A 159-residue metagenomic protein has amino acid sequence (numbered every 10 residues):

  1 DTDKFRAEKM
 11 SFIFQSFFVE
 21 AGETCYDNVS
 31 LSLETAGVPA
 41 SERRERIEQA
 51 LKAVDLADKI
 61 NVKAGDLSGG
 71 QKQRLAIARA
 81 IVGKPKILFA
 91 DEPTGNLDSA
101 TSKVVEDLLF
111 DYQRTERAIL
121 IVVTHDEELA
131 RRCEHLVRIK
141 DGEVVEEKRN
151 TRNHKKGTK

Functional and structural regions predicted by a protein language model:
D1-M10: ABC ATPase NBD coupling module
A7, V62, V82-G83, E116: Conserved signature/switch motifs of ABC ATPase nucleotide-binding domains
E23-L31: Short coil-to-helix segment of the ABC ATPase nucleotide-binding domain corresponding to the Q-loop/switch region
E42-V54: ABC nucleotide-binding domain "signature" region
K63-Q73: Conserved ABC ATPase signature
I77, V105: Hydrophobic anchor residue at the start of the ABC signature
L88-D91: Catalytic Walker B motif of ABC-type/P-loop ATPase nucleotide-binding domains
